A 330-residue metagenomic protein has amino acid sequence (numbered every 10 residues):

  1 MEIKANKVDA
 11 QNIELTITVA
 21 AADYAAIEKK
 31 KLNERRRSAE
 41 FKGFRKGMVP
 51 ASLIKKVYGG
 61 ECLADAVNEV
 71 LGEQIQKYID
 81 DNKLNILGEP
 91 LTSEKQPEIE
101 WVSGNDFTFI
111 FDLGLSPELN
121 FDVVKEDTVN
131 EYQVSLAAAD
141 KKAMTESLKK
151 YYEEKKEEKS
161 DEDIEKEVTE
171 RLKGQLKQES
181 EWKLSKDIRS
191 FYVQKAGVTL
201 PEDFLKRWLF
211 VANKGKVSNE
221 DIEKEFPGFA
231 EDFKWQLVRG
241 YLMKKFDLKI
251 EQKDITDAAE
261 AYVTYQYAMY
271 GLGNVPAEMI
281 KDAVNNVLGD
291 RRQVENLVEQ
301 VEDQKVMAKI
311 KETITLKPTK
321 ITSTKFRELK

Functional and structural regions predicted by a protein language model:
E2-V67, T128-V129, Q133-K330: Extended, charged alpha-helical "arm"/coiled-coil substrate-binding scaffolds, typified by the C-terminal helical
V19-A21, L113-P117: Non-catalytic surface loops within mature trypsin-like serine protease
E34, V57, D65-S93: Structured interface patches
P50, V67, L71-I75, S103 (+1 more regions): Generic hydrophobic, aliphatic-rich segments that mediate packing or membrane embedding
Y78-L115: Extended, domain-scale alpha-helical bundle/helix-rich regions
L91, V124-N130: "Short basic amphipathic alpha-helical interaction patches in structured regions
